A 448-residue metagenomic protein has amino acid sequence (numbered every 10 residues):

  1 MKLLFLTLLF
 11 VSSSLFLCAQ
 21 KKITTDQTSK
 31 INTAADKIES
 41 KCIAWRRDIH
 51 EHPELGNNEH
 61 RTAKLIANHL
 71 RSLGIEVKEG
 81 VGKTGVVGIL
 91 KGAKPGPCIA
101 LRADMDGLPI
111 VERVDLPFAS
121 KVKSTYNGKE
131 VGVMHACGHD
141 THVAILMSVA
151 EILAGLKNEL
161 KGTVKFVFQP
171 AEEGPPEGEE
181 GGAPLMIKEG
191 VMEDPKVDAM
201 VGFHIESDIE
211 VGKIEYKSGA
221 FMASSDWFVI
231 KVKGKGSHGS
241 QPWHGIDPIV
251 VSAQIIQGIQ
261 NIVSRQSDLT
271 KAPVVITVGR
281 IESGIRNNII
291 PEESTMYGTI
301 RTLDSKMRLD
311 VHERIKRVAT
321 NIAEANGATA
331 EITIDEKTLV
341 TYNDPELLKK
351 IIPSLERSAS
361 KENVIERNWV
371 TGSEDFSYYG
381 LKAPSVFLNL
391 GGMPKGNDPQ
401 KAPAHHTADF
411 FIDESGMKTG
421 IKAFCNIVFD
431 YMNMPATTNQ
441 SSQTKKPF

Functional and structural regions predicted by a protein language model:
M1-K22, S441-S442, K446-F448: Bacterial Sec-dependent N-terminal signal peptides
K21-M134, A144-K161: Acidic/His- and Gly-rich active-site-bordering loop/insert found across diverse amide/peptide-bond hydrolases
K22-I23, S72, V250-F448: Metal-dependent amide/peptide-bond hydrolase catalytic core, centered on the "pita-bread" metallohydrolase fold
D36-S40, P53-K64, A136, D140 (+6 more regions): Soluble non-cytosolic domains of exported or imported proteins
I49, G88, L101, H139 (+8 more regions): Divalent metal-coordination and catalytic microenvironments
K78, C98-R102, H135, K165-F168 (+5 more regions): Structural recognition of the beta-strand scaffold that forms the well-ordered cores of secreted hydrolase catalytic
L90, V232-G234, I300: Hydrophobic beta-strand positions in extracellular immunoglobulin-like domains
V122-M134, D140-T141, I152-R280, I285-I289 (+1 more regions): Histidine/acidic-residue-rich, glycine-tolerant segments that coordinate divalent metal ions
